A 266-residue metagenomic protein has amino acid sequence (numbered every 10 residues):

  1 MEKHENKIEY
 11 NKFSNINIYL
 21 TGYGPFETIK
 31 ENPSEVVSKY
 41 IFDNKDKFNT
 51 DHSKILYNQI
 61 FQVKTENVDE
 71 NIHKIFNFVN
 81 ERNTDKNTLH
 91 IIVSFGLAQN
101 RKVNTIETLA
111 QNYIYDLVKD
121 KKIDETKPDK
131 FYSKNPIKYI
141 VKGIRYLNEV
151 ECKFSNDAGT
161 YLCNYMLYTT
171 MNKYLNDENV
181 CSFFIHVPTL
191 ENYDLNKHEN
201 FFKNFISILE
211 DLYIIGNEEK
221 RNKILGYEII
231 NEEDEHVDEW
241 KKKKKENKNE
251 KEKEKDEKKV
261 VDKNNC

Functional and structural regions predicted by a protein language model:
E2-T160, M171-N179, P188, N196-K203 (+2 more regions): N-terminal catalytic or cofactor-binding beta/alpha core of small enzyme domains
S182: Extracellular structured ligand-interaction cores
D238-K241, E250-C266: Long, low-complexity, intrinsically disordered segments
